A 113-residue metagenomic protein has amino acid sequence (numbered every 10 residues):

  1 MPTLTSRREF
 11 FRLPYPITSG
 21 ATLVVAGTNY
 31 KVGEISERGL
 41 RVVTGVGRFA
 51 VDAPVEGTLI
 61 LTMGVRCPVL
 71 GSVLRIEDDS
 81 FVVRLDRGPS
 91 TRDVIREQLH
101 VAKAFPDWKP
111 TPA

Functional and structural regions predicted by a protein language model:
M1-E37, V43-G45, E97-A113: N-terminal helix initiation/capping motif
T18-L23, D52-R66: Short conserved beta-strand and strand-loop elements enriched in small hydrophobics with frequent Asp/Gly
A26-N29, V65-C67, D79: Short acidic/polar mixed-charge low-complexity motifs
Y30-V32, P68-L74: Short beta-strand-centered aromatic/proline hotspots
I35, T62-G64, I76: A short, compositionally biased micro-patch
L40-T44, E77-R87: Short, solvent-exposed secondary-structure boundary/capping segments
G45-G47, S72: Beta-strand-rich interaction surfaces with strong enrichment in secreted/lumenal proteins
F49-A50, P89-I95: Short, charged/polar, Gly/Pro-enriched secondary-structure boundary elements
